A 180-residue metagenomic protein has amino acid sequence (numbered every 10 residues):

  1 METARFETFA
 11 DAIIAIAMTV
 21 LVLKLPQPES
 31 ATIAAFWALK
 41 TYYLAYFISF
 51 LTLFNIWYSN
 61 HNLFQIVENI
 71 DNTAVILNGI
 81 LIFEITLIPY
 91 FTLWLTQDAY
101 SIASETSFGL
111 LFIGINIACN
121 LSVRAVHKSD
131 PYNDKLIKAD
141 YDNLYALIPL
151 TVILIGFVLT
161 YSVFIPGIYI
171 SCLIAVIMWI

Functional and structural regions predicted by a protein language model:
M1-T8, A12-I180: Multi-pass alpha-helical transmembrane bundle typical of ion/small-solute transporters and intramembrane aspartyl
